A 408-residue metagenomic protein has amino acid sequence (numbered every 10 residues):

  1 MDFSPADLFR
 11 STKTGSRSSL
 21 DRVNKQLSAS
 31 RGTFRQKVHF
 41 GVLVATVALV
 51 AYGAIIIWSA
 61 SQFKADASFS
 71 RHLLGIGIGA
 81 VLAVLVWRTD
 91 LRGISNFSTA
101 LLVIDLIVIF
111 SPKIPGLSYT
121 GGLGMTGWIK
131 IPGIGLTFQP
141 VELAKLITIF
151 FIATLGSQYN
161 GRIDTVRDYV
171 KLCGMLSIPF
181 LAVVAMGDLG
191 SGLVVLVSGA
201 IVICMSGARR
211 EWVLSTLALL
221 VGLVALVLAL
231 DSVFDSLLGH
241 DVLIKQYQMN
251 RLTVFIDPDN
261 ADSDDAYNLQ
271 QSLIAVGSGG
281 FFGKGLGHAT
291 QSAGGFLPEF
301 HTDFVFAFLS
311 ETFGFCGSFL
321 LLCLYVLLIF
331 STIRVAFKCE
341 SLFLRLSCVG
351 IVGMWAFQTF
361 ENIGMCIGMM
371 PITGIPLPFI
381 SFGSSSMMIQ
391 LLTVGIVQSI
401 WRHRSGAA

Functional and structural regions predicted by a protein language model:
D2-V44, A48-L49, I55-G187, I363-P376 (+3 more regions): Membrane-helix boundary/helix-loop-helix interface segments in multi-pass membrane proteins
R71, R167-L172, T216, V242 (+1 more regions): Alpha-helical transmembrane segments of multi-pass membrane proteins, especially transporters and channels
L74-G79, K145, T312-I329: Hydrophobic alpha-helical transmembrane segments
G77-V81, T99-D105, Y169-V184, L189-H240 (+1 more regions): Hydrophobic alpha-helical segments of polytopic membrane proteins
F110, A200-I201, A356, V394: Hydrophobic residues within the alpha-helical transmembrane core of Major Facilitator Superfamily
G122, T126-W128, T216-C316, L342-F343: Hydrophobic, glycine- and aromatic-enriched re-entrant/interface helices and adjoining loop segments
G156, L193, S198-W212, T290-G317 (+1 more regions): Interfacial segments of multi-pass membrane proteins
R334-T373: Loop-to-helix entry and N-terminal half of a specific, functionally important transmembrane alpha helix in multi-pass
